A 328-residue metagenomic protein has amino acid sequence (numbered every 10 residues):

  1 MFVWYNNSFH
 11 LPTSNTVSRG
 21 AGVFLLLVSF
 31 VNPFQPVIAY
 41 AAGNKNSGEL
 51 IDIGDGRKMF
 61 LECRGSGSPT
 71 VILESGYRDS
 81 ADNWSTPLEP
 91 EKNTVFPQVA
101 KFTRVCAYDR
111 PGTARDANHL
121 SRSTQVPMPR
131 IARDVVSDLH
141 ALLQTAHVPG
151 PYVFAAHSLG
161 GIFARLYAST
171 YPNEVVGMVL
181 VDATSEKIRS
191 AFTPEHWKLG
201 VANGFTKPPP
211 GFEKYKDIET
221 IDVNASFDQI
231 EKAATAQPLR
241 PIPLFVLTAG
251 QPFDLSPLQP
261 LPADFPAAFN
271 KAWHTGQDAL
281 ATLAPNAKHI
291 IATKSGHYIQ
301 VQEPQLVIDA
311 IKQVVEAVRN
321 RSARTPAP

Functional and structural regions predicted by a protein language model:
A21-P33: Bacterial N-terminal signal peptides
A42-K58: N-terminal cap/lid segment of alpha/beta-hydrolase-fold proteins
I53-R57, E62-A117: Conserved HGGG/HGGXW glycine-rich cap/lid loop of the alpha/beta-hydrolase fold
T94-P97, A107-V153: Active-site loop/oxyanion-hole signature of alpha/beta-hydrolase fold enzymes
P149-K187: Conserved hydrolase catalytic core segment
V179-I221: Flexible "cap/lid" loop of the alpha/beta hydrolase fold
P208-I291: Conserved serine/cysteine hydrolase catalytic core
A287, T293-P328: Catalytic active-site module of serine/aspartate enzymes centered on a nucleophile-bearing elbow/loop
